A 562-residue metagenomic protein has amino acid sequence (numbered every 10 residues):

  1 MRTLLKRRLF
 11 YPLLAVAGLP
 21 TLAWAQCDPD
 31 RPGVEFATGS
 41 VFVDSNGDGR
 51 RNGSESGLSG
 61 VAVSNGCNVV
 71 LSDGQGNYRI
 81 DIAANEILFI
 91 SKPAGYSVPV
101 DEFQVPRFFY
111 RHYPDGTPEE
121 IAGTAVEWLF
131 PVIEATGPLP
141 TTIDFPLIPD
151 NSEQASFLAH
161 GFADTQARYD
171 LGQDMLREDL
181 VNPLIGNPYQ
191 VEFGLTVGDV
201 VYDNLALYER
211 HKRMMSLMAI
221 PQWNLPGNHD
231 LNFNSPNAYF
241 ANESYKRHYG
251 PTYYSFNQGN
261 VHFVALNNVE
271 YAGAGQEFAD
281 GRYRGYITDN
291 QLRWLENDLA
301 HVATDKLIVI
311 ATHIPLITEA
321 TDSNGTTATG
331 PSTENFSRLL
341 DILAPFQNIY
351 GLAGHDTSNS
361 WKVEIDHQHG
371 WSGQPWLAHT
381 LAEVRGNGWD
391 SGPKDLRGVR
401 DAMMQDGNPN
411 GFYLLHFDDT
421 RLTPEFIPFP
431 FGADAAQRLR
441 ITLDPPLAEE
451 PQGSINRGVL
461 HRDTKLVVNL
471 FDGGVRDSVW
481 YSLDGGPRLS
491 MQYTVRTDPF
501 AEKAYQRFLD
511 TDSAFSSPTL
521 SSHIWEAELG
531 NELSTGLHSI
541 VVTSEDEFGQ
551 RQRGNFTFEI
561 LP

Functional and structural regions predicted by a protein language model:
Q26-G47, F157: A short, Gly/Thr-enriched small/hydrophobic beta-strand-prone motif that recurs across taxa
P32, F36, T124-L129, I133-Y208 (+1 more regions): N-terminal active-site segment of His-dependent metallophosphoesterases
G39, S72-E86, F145, P487 (+2 more regions): Glycine-centered loop-to-beta-strand initiation motif
R51-N52, G57, S64-D81: Short, acidic Ser/Thr/Gly-rich low-complexity loop/linker segments typical of extracellular and cell-surface proteins
V69, A84-I121: A short, solvent-exposed beta-strand micro-motif common in secreted/extracellular proteins
G116-I121, V132, L205-V302, T327-L352 (+2 more regions): Extended active-site neighborhood of metal-dependent phosphoesterases/phosphodiesterases
I220, D498-E528: Aromatic sugar-binding surface patches on proteins that engage polysaccharides or sugar-phosphate polymers
W371-D472, D477-W480, E528-G530, S539-L561: Binuclear metal-dependent phosphoesterase catalytic core
